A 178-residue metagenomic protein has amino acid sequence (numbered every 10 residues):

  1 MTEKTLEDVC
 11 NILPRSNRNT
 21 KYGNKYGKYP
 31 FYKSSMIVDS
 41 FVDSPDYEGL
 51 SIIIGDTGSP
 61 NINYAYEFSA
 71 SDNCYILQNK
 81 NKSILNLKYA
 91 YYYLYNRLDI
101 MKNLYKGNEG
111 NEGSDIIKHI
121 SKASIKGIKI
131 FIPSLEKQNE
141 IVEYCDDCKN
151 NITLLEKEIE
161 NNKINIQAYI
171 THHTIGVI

Functional and structural regions predicted by a protein language model:
M1-N17, K21-M36, G127-I178: Non-catalytic DNA-recognition/assembly elements of restriction-modification systems
T5-V9, P60-I132: Basic, amphipathic alpha-helical recognition segments used for DNA target recognition
P14-R18, Y47, D56-T57: Alpha-helix capping/hinge segments and adjacent helical runs
N24-Y26, P45-E48: Flexible, charged surface loops at secondary-structure boundaries
P30-K33, D39, I52-G55, S69-A70 (+1 more regions): Short hydrophobic-aromatic micro-motifs
S40-D43, I62-Y64: Short helix/loop capping segments that flank catalytic or ligand/cofactor-binding pockets
S44-Y47, Y66-F68: Short glycine/proline-enriched turns and hinge-like loops at secondary-structure junctions
